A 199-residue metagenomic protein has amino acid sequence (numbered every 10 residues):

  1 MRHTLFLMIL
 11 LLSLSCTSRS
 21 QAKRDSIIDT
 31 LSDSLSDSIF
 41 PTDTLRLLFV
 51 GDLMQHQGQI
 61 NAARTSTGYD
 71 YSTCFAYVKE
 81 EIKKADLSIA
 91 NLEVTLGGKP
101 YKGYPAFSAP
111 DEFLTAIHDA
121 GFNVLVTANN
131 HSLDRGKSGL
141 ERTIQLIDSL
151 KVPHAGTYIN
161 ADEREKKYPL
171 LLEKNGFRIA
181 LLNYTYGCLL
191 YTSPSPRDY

Functional and structural regions predicted by a protein language model:
M1-T4: Positively charged n-region of N-terminal signal peptides that target proteins for export
F6-L10: Hydrophobic helical h-region of N-terminal Sec-dependent signal peptides in bacterial secretory/periplasmic proteins
L14-S15: C-terminal motif of bacterial Sec signal peptides marking the signal peptidase cleavage site
S18-A22: Boundary at the C-terminal end of the N-terminal hydrophobic targeting segment
I27-A128, D134-G136, T143, H154: N-terminal catalytic scaffold of extracellular/periplasmic and nuclease hydrolases that process anionic headgroups
L53, Y184, P196: Hydrophobic pocket-lining residues within nucleotide cofactor-binding pockets
V124-G187: Active-site-adjacent helix-turn-beta-strand microarchitecture at beta-sheet edges that either contains or buttresses
Y191-Y199: Single conserved hydrophobic/aromatic residue that forms the stacking wall/gate of nucleotide- or nucleobase-binding
